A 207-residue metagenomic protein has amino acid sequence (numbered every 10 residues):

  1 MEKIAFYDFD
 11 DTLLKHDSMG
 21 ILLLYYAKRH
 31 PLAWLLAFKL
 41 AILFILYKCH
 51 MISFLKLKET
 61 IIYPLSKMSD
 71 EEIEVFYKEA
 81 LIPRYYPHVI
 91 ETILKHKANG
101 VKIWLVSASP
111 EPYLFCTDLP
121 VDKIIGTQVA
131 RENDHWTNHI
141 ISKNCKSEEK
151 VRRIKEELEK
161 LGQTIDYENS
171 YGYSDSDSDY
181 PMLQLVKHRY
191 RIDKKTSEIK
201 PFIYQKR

Functional and structural regions predicted by a protein language model:
M1-C49: Active-site neighborhood of HAD-like aspartate-dependent phosphohydrolases
E2-I4, L81-R207: C-terminal cap/substrate-recognition subdomain and adjoining C-terminal extension of metal-dependent phosphatase-like
D11, I73, I124: A residue-level signal for conserved active-site and pocket-lining positions in enzyme catalytic cores
G20, E74-V75, Q184: Generic structural signal for individual residues within well-ordered alpha-helical segments across diverse proteins
L32-L36, E71, V121, I165-E168: Short, surface-exposed acidic
L43-K56, M68: Cysteine/selenocysteine-centered motifs that mediate thiol-based redox chemistry or coordinate metal-sulfur cofactors
L55-H88: Metal-dependent phosphoesterase signature
